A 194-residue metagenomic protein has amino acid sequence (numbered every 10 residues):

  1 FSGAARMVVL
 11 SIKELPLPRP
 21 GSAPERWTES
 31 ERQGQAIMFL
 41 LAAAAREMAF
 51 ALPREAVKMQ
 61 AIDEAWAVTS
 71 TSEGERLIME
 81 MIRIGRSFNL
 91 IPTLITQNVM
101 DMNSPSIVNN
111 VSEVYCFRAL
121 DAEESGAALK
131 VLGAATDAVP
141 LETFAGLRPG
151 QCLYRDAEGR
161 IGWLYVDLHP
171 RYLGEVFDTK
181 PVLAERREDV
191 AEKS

Functional and structural regions predicted by a protein language model:
F1-E47, A51-R54, T143-S194: Conserved P-loop NTPase motor module
P16, P20-P140, D167-R171: Conserved P-loop NTPase motor cores
